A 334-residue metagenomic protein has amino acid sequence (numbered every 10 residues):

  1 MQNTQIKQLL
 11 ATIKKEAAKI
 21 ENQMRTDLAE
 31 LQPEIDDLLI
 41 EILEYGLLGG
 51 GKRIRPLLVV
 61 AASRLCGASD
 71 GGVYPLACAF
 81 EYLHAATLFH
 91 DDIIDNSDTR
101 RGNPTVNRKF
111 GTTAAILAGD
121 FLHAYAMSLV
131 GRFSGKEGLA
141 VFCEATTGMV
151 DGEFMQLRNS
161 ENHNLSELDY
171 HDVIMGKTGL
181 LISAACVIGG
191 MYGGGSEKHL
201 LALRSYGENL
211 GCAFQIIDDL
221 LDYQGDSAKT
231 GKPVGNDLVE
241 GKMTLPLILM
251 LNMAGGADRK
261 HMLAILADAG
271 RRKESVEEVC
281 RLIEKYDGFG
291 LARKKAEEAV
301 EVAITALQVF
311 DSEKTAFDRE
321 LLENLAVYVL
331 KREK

Functional and structural regions predicted by a protein language model:
M1-K334: All-alpha prenyltransferase/terpene-synthase fold signal
